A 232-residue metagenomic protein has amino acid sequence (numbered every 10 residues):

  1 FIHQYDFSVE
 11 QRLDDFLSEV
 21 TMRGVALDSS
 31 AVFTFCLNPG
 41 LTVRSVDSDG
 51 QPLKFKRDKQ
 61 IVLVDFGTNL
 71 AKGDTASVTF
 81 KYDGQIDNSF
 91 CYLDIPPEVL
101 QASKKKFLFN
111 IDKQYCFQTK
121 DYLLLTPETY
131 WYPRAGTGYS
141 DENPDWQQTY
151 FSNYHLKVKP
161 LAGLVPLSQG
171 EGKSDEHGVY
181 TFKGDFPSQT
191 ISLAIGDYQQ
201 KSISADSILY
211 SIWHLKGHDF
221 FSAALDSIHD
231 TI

Functional and structural regions predicted by a protein language model:
F1-L17, R44, D49, C116 (+1 more regions): N-terminal, polar/Ser/Thr-rich
Q4, D15-T21, S30-V32, I61 (+3 more regions): Intrinsic-disorder/low-complexity, polar/charged segments enriched in Ser/Thr/Lys/Arg/Asp/Glu/Gln
F7-V9, M22, Q51-K54, D65-L70 (+2 more regions): Beta-strand-rich interaction surfaces with strong enrichment in secreted/lumenal proteins
L17, T21-G40, S140-W146, Y150-L161: Surface-exposed beta-strand/loop patches in extracellular or lumenal glycoproteins
V20-M22, L156, T181, Q199-I232: Juxtacatalytic substrate-recognition/specificity segment
F33, N38-L108: A surface-exposed beta-strand-loop module
K81-S192: Extended, low-hydrophobicity, Ser/Thr/Pro/Gly-biased non-transmembrane segments
